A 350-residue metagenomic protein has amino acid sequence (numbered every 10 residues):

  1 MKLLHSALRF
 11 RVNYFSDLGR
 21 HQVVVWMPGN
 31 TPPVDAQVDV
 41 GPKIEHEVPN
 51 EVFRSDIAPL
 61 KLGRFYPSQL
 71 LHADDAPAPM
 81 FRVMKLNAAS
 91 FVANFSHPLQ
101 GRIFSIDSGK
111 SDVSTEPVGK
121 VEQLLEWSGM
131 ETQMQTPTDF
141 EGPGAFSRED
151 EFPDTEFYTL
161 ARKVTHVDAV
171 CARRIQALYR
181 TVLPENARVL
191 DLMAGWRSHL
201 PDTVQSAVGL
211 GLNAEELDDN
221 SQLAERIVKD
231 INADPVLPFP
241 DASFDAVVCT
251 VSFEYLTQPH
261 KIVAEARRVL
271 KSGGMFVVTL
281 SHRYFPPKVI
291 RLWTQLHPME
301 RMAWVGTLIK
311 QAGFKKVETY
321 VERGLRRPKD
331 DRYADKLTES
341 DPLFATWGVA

Functional and structural regions predicted by a protein language model:
M1-R148, T155, T159-R162: FKBP-type peptidyl-prolyl cis-trans isomerases
V170, A177, T181-L237: Class I SAM-dependent methyltransferase SAM/SAH-binding core
R174, L296-E322, F344: Short alpha-helix
D234-V247: A short acidic, Gly/Pro-enriched loop at the edge of an enzyme's catalytic core that lines a small-molecule cofactor
D245-H260: A short SAM/SAH-binding and catalytic strip from SAM-dependent methyltransferases
H260-M275: A short glycine-rich, Lys/Arg-flanked "PGG" loop and its adjoining helix->strand segment in the class I
M275-G306: Conserved class I S-adenosyl-L-methionine
A312-G313, R327-A350: Core SAM-dependent methyltransferase catalytic element
